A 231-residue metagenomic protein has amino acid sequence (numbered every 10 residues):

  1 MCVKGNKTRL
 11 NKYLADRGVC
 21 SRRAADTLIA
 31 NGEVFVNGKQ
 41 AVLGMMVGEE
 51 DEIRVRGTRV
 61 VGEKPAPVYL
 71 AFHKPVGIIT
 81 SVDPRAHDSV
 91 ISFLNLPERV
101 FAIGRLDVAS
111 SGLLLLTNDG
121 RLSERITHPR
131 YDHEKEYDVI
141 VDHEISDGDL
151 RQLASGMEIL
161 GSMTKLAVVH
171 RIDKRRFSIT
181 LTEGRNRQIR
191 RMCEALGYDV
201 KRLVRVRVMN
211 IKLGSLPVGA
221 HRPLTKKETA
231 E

Functional and structural regions predicted by a protein language model:
C2-E231: Basic, flexible Lys/Arg- and Gly-enriched helix-loop patches that mediate nucleic-acid binding at interfaces with rRNA
